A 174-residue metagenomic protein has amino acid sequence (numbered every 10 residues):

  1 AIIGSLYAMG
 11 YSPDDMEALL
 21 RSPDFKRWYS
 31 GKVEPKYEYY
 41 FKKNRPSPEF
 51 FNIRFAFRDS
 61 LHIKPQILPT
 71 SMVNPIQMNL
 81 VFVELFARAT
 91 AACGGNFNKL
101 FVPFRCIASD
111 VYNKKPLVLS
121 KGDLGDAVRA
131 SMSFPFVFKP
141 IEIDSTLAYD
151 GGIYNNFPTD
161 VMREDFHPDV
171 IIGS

Functional and structural regions predicted by a protein language model:
A1-I3: Extended, hydrophobic alpha-helical segments in both membrane/secreted and soluble proteins
L6-S174: Patatin-like phospholipase
